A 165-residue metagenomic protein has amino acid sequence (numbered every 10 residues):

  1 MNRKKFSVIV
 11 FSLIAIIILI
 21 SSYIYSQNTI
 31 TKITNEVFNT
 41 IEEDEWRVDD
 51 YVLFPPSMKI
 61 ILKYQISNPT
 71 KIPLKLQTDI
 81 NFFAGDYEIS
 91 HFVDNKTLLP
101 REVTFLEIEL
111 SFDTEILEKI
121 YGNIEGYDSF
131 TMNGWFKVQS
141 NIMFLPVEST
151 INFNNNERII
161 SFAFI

Functional and structural regions predicted by a protein language model:
M1-V52, F144-I165: Membrane engagement elements in two modes
E45-Y51, I80, S90, K96: Extracytoplasmic/luminal low-complexity segments enriched in Pro/Gly and acidic/polar residues that act as flexible
P55-K63: Short, solvent-exposed loop/turn segments enriched in Ser/Thr/Gly
Y64-I66, F82, L110, F136: Hydrophobic beta-strand positions in extracellular immunoglobulin-like domains
I66-I72: Asparagine-centered strand-capping/turn motif at beta-strand->loop junctions
T78-A84: Conserved aromatic beta-strand anchor motif in extracellular beta-sandwich/beta-rich domains
D86-K119: Intrinsically disordered, low-complexity Pro/Gly/Ser/Thr-rich segments with frequent PxxP/GP/PP motifs and embedded
E115-I165: Terminal connector regions
